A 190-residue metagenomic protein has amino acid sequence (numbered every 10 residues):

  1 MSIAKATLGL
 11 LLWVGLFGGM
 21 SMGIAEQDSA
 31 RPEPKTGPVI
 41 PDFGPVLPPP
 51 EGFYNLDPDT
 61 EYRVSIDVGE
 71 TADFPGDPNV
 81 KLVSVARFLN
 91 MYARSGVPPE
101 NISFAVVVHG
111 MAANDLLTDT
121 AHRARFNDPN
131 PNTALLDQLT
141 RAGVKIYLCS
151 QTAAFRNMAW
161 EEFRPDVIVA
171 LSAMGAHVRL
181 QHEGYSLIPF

Functional and structural regions predicted by a protein language model:
M1-L10: Bacterial N-terminal signal peptides that target proteins for export
G9-G19: Bacterial N-terminal signal peptides
G23-Q27: Boundary at the C-terminal end of the N-terminal hydrophobic targeting segment
D28-A30, T36-V39, P45, H122-R123 (+1 more regions): A cross-taxonomic marker for long C-terminal extensions/tails that follow the last structured domain
D57-F74, L116-T120: Acidic/histidine-rich, surface-exposed loop or edge segments in extracytoplasmic proteins
F74-K81, P99, P129, A170: Solvent-exposed, acidic/flexible segments
P78-V97: Histidine-anchored nucleotide/phosphate-binding helix
P98-L117: Acidic helix-start/capping segments at beta-turn-to-alpha-helix junctions
